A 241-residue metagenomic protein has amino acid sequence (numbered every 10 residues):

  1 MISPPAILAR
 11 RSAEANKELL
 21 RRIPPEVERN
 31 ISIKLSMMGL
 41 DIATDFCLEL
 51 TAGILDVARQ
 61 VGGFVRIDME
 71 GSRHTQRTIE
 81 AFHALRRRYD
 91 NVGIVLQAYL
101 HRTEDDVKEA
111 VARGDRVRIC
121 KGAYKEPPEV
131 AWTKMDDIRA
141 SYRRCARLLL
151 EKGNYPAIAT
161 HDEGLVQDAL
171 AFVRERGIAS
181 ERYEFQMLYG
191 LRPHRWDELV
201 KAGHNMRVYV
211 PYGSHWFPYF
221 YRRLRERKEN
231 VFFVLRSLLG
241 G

Functional and structural regions predicted by a protein language model:
M1-G241: Positively charged, amphipathic and often flexible ligand-engagement surfaces
